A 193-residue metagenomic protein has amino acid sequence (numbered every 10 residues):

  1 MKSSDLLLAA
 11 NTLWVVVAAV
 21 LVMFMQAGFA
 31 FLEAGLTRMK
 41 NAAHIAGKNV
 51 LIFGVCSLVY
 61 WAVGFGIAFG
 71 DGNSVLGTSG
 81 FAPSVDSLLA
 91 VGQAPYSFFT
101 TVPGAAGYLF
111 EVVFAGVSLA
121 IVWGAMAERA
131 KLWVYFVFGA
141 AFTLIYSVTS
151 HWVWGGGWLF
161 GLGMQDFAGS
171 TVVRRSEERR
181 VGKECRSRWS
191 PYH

Functional and structural regions predicted by a protein language model:
M1-K183: Hydrophobic alpha-helical transmembrane bundles of multi-pass membrane proteins
G182-H193: Positively charged, low-complexity/disordered segments
